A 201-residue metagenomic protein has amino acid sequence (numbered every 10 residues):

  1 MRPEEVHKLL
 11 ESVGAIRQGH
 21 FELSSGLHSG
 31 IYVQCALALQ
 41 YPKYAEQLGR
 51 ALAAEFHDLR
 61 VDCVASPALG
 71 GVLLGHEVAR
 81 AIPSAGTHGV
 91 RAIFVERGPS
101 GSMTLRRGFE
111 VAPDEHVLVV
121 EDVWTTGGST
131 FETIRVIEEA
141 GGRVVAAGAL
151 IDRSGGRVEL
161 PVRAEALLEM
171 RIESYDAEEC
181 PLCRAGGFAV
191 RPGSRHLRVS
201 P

Functional and structural regions predicted by a protein language model:
M1-P201: PRPP-associated nucleotide enzymes
